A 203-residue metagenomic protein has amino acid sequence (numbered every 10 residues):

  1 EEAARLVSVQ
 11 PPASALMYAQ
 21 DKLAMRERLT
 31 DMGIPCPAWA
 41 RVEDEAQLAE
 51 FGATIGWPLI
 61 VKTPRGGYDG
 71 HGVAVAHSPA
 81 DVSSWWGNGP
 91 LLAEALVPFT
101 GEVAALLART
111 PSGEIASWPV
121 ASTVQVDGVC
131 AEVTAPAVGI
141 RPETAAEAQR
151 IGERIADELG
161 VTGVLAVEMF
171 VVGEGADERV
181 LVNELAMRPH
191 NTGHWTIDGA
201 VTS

Functional and structural regions predicted by a protein language model:
E1-A15, D31, A46, E50: ATP-binding N-terminal substructure of ATP-dependent carboxylate-amine bond-forming enzymes
A4, G193-S203: Short, intrinsically disordered, charge-balanced linker/junction segments flanking boundaries in proteins
Q10-P12, V61-P64, P189: Short beta-strands and strand-loop turn motifs
P12, E94, V167: Thr-Gly-centered strand-to-loop micro-motif
Y18-I155: Active-site nucleotide/adenylate-binding loops and adjacent lid/helix of ATP-dependent enzymes
G128-A137, A186-I197: Short, flexible active-site loops
A146, R150-E153, V167, V180-N183 (+2 more regions): Internal, well-ordered alpha-helical scaffold/interface segments that support domain packing or protein-protein contacts
G160-H194: Conserved metal-phosphate-binding beta-hairpin within the catalytic cores of diverse ATP-dependent phosphoryl-transfer
